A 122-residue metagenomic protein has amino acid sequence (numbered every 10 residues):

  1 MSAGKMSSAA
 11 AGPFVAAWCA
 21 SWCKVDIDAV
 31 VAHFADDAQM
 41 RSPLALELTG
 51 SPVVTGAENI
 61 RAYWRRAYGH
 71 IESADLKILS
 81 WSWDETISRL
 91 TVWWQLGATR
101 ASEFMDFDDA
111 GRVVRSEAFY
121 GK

Functional and structural regions predicted by a protein language model:
M1-A32: Short, low-complexity N-terminal intrinsically disordered segments enriched in polar/charged residues
S2-M6, R65-K122: A beta-strand edge to alpha-helix "cap/lid" segment located at domain peripheries
F14, W18, I60, K77-L79 (+1 more regions): Acidic, low-complexity intrinsically disordered regions
W18, V30-V31, A38, G56 (+5 more regions): Hydrophobic pocket/interface hotspot
I27-A29, H33-S80: A solvent-exposed, acidic/Ser-Thr-rich amphipathic alpha-helical stretch
